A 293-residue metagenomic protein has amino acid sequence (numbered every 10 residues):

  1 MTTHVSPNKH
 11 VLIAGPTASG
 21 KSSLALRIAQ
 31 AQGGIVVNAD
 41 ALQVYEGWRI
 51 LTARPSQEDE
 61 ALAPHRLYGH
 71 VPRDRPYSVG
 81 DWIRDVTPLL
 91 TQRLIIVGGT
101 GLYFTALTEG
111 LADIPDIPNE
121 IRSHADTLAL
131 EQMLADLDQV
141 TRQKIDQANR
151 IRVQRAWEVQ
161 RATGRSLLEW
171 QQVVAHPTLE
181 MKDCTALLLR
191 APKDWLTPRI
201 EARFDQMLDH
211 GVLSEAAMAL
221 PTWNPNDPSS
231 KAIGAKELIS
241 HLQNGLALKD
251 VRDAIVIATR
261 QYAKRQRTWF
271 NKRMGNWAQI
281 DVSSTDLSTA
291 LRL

Functional and structural regions predicted by a protein language model:
M1-L293: Phosphate/pyrophosphate-binding catalytic cores of soluble transferases and nucleic-acid-acting enzymes
